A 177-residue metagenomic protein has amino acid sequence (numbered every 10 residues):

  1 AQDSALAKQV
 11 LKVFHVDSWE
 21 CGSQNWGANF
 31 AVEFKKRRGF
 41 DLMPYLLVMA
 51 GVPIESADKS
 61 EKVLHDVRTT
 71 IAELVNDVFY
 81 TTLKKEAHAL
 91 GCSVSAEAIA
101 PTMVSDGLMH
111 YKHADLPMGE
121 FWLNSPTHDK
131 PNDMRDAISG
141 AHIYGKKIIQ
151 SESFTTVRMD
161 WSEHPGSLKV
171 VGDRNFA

Functional and structural regions predicted by a protein language model:
A1-V10: Segments forming glycine/polar-rich beta-alpha architectures that bind adenosine-containing cofactors
D3-S4, S18, G22, R38 (+7 more regions): A generic secondary-structure signal for well-formed alpha-helical elements
Q9, V78, V170: Short, well-structured alpha-helical interface segments that form or flank functional binding sites
W19-V48, G107-M118: Aromatic- and acidic-residue-enriched segments that line the glycan-binding/catalytic groove of carbohydrate-active
A28, F40, P44, D58-H65 (+3 more regions): Generic alpha-helical secondary structure signal
K36-S93, M103: Active-site neighborhood of glycoside hydrolase catalytic domains
L90-A177: Hydrophobic targeting/anchoring helices
